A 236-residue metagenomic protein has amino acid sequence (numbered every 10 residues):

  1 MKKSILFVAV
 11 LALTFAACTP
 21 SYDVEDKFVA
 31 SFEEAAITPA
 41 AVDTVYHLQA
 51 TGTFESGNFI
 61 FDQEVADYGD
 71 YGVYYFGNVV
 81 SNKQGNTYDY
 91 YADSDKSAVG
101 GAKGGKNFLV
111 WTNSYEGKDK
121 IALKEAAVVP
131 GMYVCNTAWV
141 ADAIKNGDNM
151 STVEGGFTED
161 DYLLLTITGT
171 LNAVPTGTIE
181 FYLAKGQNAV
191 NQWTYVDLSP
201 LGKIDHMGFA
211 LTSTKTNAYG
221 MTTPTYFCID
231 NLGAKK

Functional and structural regions predicted by a protein language model:
M1-T38, K236: Bacterial Sec-dependent N-terminal signal peptides
D23-K120, K124: N-terminal targeting leaders for non-cytosolic proteins
E33-A35, N113, C135, T170 (+2 more regions): Structured loops at beta-to-helix junctions and adjacent beta-edge loops in soluble globular domains
A40-A41, T137-D142, T216-A218: Short catalytic/ligand-binding loop motif for oxyanion handling, primarily in non-cytosolic enzymes, centered on
K124-G131, K203-I204: Extended extracellular/luminal ectodomain segments enriched in beta-structured repeat modules
Y133-G186: Extracellular ligand-binding interfaces
L164-K236: Terminal, low-complexity interaction segments
